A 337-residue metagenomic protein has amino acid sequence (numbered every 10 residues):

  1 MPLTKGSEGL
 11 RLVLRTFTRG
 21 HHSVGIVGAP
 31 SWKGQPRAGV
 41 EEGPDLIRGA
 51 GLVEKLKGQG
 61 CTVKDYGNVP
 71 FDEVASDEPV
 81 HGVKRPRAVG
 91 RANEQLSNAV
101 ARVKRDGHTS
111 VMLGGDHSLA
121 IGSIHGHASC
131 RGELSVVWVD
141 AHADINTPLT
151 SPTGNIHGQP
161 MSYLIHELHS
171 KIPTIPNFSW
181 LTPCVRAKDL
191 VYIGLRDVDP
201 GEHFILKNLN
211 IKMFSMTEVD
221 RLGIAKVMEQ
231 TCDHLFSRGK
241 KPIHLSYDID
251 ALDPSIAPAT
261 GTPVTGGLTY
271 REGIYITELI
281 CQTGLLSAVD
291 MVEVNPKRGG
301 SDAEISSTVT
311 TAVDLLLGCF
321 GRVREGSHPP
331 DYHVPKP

Functional and structural regions predicted by a protein language model:
P2-W32, P36-V111, S123, S129 (+1 more regions): Catalytic cores of soluble, metal-dependent hydrolases
S31, D116-H117, A141-H142, L195-R196 (+2 more regions): Active-site metal-binding loops of divalent metal-dependent hydrolases
H108-T182, T283: Active-site histidine-anchored catalytic micro-motif
W138-A141, I165, D189-D197, S215-T217 (+1 more regions): Short, structured patches in soluble enzyme cores that scaffold and shape functional sites
A141, I145, H157-P160, R186 (+3 more regions): Internal, well-ordered alpha-helical segments in soluble enzyme and binding-protein domains
N146, V198-P200, P296-R298: Active-site environment of divalent metal-dependent phosphoester hydrolases
I175-W180, R196-F214: Active-site-proximal loop/helix segment associated with metal-binding centers of metalloenzymes
A187-V191, R196-E202, R238-I243: Aromatic-lined glycan-binding groove of carbohydrate-active enzymes
